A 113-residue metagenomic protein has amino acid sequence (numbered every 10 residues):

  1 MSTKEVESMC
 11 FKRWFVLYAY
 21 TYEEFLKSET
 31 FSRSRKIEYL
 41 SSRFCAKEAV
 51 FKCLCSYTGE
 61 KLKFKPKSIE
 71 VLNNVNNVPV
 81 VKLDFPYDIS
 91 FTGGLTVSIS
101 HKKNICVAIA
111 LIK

Functional and structural regions predicted by a protein language model:
S2-K113: Core catalytic alpha/beta fold that binds nucleotide/phospho-ligands
